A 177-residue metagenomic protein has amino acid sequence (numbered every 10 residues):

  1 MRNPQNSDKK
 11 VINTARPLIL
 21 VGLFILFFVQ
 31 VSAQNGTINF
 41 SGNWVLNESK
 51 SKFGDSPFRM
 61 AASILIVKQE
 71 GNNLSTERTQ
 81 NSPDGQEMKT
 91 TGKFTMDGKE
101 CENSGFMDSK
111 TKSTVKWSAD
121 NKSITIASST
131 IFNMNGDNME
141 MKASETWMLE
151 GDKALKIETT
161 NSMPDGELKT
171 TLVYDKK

Functional and structural regions predicted by a protein language model:
R2-I19: Bacterial N-terminal signal peptides that target proteins for export
L18-V29: Bacterial N-terminal signal peptides
Q34-K177: Hydrophobic small-molecule pocket/channel-lining residues, especially in calycin-type beta-barrels
